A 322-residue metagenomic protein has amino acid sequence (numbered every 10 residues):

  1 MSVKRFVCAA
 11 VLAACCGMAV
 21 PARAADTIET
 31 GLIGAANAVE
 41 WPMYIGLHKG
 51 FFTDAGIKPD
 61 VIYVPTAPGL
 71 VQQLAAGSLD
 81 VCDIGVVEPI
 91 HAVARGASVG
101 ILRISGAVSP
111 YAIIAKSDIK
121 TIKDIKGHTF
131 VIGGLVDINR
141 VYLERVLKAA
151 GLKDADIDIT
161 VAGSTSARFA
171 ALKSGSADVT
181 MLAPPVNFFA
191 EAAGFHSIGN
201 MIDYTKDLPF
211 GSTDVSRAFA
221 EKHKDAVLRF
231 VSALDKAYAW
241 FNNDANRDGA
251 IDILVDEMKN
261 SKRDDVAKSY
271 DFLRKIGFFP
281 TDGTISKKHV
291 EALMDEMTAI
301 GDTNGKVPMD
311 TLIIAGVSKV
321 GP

Functional and structural regions predicted by a protein language model:
M1-V3: N-terminal secretory signal peptides that target proteins for export/translocation
C8-M18: Bacterial N-terminal signal peptides
M18-A24: Sec/Tat signal peptide C-region and signal peptidase I cleavage site
A24-D154, I159-A162, S166-A171, D178-P184 (+2 more regions): Short, glycine-/small- and polar/acidic-enriched structural segments that line small-molecule recognition paths
V87-E88, S166-M258: Pocket-lining segment of extracytoplasmic ligand-binding domains
G127, A192, I314: Phosphate-coordinating loops and pocket residues in cytosolic domains that bind phosphorylated ligands
E221-T303: Secondary-structure end/capping motifs
E291-P322: Conserved C-terminal helix/tail region of periplasmic/extracytoplasmic solute-binding proteins
